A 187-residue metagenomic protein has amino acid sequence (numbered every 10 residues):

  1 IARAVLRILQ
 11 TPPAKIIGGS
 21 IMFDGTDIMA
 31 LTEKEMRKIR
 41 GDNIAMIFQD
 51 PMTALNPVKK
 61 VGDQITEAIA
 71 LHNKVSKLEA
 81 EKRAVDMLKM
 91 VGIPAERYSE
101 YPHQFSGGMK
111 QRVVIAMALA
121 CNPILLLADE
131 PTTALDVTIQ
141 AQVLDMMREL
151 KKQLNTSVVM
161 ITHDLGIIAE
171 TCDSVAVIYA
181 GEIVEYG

Functional and structural regions predicted by a protein language model:
S20-D27, E67, L78-E96, I124: Conserved ABC ATPase "signature" region
S20-K38, S76, D145: ABC ATPase NBD Q-loop/coupling interface
I28-A45, D63, L71: ABC ATPase NBD coupling module
A141-N155, G166: Helical segment within the ABC ATPase nucleotide-binding domain
I168-E170: A short, surface-exposed alpha-helical micro-motif characterized by mixed small hydrophobic and charged/polar residues
S174, Y186: Short, glycine/charged-rich "phosphate-handling" switch motifs in NTP-dependent and phosphotransfer domains
